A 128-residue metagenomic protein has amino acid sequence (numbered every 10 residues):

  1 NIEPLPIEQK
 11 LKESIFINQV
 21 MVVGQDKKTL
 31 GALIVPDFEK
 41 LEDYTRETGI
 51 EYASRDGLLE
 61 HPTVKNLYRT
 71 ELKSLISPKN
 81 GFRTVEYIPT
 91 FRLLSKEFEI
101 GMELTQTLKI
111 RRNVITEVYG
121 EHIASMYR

Functional and structural regions predicted by a protein language model:
N1-E86, I100: AMP-binding/adenylate-forming catalytic core of the ANL superfamily
Q19, R69, K73-R128: Conserved C-terminal "lid"/linker of ANL adenylate-forming enzymes
